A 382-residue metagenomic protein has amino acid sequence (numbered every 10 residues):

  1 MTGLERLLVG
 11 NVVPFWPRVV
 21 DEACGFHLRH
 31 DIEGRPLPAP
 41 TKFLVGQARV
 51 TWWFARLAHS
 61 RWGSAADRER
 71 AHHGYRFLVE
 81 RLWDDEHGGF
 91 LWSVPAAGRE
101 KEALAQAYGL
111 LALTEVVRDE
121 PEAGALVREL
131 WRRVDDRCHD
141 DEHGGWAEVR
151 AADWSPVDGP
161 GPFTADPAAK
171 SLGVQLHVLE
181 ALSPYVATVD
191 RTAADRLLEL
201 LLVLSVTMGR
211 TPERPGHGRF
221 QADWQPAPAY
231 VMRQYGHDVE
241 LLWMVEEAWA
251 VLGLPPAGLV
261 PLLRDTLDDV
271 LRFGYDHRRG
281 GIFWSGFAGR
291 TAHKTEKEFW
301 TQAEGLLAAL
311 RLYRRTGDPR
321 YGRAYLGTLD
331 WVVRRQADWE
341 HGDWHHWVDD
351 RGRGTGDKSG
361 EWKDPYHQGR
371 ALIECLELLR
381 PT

Functional and structural regions predicted by a protein language model:
M1-T382: Glycan-recognition and catalytic cores of secretory/periplasmic carbohydrate-active enzymes
